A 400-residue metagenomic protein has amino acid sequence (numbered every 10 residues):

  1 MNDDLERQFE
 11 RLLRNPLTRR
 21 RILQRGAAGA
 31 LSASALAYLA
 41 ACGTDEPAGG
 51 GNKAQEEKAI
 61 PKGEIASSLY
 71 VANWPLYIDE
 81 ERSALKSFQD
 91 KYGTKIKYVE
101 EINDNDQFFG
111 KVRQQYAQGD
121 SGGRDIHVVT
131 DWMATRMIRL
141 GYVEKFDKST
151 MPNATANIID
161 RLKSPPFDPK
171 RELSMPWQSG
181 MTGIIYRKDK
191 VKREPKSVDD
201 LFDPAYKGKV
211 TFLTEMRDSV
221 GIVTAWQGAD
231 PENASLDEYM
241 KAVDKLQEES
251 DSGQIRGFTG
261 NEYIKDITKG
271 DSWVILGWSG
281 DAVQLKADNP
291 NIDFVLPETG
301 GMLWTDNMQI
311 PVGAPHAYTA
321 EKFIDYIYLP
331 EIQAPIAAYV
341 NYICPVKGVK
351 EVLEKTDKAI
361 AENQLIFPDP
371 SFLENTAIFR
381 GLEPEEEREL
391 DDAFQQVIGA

Functional and structural regions predicted by a protein language model:
M1-R21, A30-L36: N-terminal secretory signal peptides
G43-G51: Bacterial lipoprotein signal-peptidase II cleavage site
A54-T135: Early extracytoplasmic/lumenal segment of secretory-pathway proteins
W74-R82, E101, N105-D106, G123-D271: Extracytoplasmic ligand-binding site segments that recognize negatively charged/polar headgroups
A134-R136, T268, W273-N291: A ligand-binding cleft/hinge motif common to bilobed small-molecule-binding domains
M240-E249, G257, D288-V312: Periplasmic-binding protein-like
K265, P370-A400: Conserved C-terminal helix/tail region of periplasmic/extracytoplasmic solute-binding proteins
P311-E374: Mature extracytoplasmic/periplasmic domains
